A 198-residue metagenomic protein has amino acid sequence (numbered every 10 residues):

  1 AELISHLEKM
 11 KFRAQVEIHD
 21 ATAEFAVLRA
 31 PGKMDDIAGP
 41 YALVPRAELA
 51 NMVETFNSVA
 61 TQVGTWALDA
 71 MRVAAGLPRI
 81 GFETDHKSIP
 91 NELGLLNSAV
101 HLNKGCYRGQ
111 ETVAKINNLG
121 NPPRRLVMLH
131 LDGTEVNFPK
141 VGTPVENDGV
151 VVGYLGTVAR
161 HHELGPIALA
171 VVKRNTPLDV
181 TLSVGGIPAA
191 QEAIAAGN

Functional and structural regions predicted by a protein language model:
A1-P78: Acidic, low-complexity central loop/insert segments
E2, E8, E17, E24 (+10 more regions): Glutamate identity and glutamate-enriched acidic tracts
H6, F12, R29-G32, W66 (+4 more regions): Generic detector of bulky aromatic hydrophobic side chains
T22-V27, R72, H101-Y107, G185-I187: Short C-terminal domain-edge/linker segments immediately following a structured domain
L43-H130: Anionic-ligand-binding alpha/beta catalytic cores of soluble enzymes and soluble regulatory domains that recognize
S88, L93-V100, Y107-Q110, A114-N198: Glycine-rich, small/acidic residue-mixed loop/short-helix segments
